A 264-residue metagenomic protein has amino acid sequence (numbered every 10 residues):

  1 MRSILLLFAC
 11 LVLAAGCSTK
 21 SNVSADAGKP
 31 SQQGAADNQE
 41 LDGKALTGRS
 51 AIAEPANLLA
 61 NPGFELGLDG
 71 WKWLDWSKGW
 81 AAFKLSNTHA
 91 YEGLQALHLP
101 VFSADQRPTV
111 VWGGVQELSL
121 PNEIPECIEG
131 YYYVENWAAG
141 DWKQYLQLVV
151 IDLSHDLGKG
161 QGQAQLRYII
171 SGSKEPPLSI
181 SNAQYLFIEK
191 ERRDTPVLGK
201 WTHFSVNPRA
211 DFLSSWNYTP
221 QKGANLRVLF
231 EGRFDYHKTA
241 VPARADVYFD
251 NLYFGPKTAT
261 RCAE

Functional and structural regions predicted by a protein language model:
A14-G16: C-terminal motif of bacterial Sec signal peptides marking the signal peptidase cleavage site
S18-K20: Bacterial signal peptide processing site
N22-K78, A263-E264: Extracellular carbohydrate-recognition regions
G48, F64, G130, Y145-V149 (+1 more regions): Extracellular beta-strand ligand-recognition surfaces/modules
F64, G114-D152, S205-P208, N251-L252: Extra-cytoplasmic beta-strand recognition segments
F64-L99: Extracellular glycan-recognition surfaces and repeat-rich motifs
L99-E123, C127, L178-E191: Secreted extracellular polysaccharide-interacting domains
V134-V197, Y248: Extracellular ligand-binding interfaces
